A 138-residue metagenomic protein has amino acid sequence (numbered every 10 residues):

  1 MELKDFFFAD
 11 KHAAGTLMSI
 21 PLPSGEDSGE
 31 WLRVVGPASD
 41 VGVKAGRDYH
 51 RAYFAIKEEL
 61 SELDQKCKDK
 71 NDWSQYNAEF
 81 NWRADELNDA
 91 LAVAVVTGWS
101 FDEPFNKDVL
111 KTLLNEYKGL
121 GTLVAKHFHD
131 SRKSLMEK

Functional and structural regions predicted by a protein language model:
M1-E62, S134-K138: Short, charged/polar N-terminal "headpieces" of proteins
P23, K70-S74, D102, N106: A generic structural signal for ordered alpha-helices
H50, F54-A94, G98: Negatively charged, Asp/Glu-rich surface segments that serve as flexible interaction/assembly modules
V93-K138: C-terminal charged interaction modules
